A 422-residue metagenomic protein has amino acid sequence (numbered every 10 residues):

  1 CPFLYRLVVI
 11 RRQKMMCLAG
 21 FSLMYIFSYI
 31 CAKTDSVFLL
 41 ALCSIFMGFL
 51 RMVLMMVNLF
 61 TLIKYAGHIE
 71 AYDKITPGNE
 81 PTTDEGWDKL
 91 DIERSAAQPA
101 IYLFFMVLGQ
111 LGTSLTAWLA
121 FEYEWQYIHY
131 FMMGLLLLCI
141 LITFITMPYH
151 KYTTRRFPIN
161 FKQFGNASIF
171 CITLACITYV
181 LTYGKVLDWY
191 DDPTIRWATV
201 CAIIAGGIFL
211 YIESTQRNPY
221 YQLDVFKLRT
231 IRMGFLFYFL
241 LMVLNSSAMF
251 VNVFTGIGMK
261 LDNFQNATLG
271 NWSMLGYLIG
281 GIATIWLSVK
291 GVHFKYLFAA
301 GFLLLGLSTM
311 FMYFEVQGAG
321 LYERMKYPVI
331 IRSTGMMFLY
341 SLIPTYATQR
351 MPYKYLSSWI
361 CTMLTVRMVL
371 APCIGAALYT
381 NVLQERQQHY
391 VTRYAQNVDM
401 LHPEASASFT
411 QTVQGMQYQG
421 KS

Functional and structural regions predicted by a protein language model:
P2-V8, K14-C17, F27, Y220-Q388: 12-transmembrane solute porter fold
V9-F164: Helix-loop-helix hairpins in multi-pass membrane proteins, especially solute transporters
M16, A97-Q98, Y127-M132, T194-A198 (+3 more regions): Alpha-helical transmembrane segments of multi-pass secondary-active solute transporters
G20-M24, I30, F46, V53 (+10 more regions): Hydrophobic residues within membrane-embedded alpha-helical segments of Major Facilitator Superfamily
Y29-A32, I140-I145, G207-L210, M310-Y313 (+3 more regions): Membrane-embedded alpha-helical segments of multi-pass transporters/permeases
L108-A120, L181, T284, I374-Y379 (+1 more regions): Small-residue (Gly/Pro/Ala) motifs that create kinks and tight helix-helix packing interfaces
F121-L236: Hydrophobic transmembrane-helix bundles of small-molecule transporters
V369-S422: Hydrophobic transmembrane architecture of multi-pass small-molecule transporters
